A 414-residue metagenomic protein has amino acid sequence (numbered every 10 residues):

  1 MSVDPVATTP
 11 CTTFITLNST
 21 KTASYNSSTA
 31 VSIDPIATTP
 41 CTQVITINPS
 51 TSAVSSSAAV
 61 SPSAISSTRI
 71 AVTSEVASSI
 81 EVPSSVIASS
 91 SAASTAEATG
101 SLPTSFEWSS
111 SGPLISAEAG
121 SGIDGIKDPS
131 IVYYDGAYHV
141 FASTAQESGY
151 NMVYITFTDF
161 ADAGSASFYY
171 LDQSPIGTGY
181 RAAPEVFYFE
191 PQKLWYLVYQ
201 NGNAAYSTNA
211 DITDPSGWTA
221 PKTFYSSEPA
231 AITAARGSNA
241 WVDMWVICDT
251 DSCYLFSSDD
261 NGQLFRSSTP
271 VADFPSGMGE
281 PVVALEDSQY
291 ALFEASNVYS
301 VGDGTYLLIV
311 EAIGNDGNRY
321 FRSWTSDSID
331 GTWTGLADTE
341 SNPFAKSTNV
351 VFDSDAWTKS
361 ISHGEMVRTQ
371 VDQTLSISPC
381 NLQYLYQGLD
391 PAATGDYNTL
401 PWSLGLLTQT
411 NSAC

Functional and structural regions predicted by a protein language model:
M1-T99: Fungal extracellular serine/threonine-rich, low-complexity, intrinsically disordered "mucin-like" regions of secreted
A96-C414: Carbohydrate-active catalytic/glycan-binding domains of CAZyme proteins, especially the secreted or lumenal ectodomains
